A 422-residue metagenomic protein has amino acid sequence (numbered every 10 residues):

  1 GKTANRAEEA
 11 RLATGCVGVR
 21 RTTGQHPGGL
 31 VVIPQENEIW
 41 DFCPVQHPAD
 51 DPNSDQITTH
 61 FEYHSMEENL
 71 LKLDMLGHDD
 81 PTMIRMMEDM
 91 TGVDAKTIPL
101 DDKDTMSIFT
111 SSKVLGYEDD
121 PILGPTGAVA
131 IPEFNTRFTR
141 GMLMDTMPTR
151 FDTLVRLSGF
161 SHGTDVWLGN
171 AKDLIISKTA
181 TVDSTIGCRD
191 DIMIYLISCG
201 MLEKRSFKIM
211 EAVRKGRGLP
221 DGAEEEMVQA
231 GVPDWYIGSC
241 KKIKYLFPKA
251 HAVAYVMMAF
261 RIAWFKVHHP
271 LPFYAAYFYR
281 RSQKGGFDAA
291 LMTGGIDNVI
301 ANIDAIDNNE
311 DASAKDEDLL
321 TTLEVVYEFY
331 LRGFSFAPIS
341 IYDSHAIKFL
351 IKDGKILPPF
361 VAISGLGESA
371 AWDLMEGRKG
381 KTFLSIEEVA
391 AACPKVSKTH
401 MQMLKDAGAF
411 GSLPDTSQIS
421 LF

Functional and structural regions predicted by a protein language model:
G1-F422: Noncatalytic, beta-rich nucleic-acid-contacting surfaces in large DNA/RNA-processing enzymes
